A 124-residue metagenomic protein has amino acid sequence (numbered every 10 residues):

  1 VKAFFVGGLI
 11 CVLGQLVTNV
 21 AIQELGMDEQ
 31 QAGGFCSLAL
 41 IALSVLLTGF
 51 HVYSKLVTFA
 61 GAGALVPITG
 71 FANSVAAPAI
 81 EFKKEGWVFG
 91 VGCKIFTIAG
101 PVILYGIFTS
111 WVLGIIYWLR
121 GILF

Functional and structural regions predicted by a protein language model:
V1-V17, L38, A42, L46 (+1 more regions): Hydrophobic, lipid-facing residues on alpha-helical transmembrane segments of integral membrane proteins
N19-D28, G121-I122: Membrane-interface helix termini and inter-helical loops of multi-pass transporters
L25-S44: Loop-to-helix transition at the N-terminal end of transmembrane alpha-helices
L40-T58: Hydrophobic alpha-helical membrane-embedded segments
V52-W87: Mid-chain, well-packed structural core segment of small domains
G61-S74, C93-I107: Alpha-helical membrane-embedding segments and immediately adjacent membrane-interface amphipathic helices
F82-I98: Membrane-helix boundary connector in multi-pass membrane proteins
V112-F124: Juxtamembrane boundary at the C-terminal end of a transmembrane helix
